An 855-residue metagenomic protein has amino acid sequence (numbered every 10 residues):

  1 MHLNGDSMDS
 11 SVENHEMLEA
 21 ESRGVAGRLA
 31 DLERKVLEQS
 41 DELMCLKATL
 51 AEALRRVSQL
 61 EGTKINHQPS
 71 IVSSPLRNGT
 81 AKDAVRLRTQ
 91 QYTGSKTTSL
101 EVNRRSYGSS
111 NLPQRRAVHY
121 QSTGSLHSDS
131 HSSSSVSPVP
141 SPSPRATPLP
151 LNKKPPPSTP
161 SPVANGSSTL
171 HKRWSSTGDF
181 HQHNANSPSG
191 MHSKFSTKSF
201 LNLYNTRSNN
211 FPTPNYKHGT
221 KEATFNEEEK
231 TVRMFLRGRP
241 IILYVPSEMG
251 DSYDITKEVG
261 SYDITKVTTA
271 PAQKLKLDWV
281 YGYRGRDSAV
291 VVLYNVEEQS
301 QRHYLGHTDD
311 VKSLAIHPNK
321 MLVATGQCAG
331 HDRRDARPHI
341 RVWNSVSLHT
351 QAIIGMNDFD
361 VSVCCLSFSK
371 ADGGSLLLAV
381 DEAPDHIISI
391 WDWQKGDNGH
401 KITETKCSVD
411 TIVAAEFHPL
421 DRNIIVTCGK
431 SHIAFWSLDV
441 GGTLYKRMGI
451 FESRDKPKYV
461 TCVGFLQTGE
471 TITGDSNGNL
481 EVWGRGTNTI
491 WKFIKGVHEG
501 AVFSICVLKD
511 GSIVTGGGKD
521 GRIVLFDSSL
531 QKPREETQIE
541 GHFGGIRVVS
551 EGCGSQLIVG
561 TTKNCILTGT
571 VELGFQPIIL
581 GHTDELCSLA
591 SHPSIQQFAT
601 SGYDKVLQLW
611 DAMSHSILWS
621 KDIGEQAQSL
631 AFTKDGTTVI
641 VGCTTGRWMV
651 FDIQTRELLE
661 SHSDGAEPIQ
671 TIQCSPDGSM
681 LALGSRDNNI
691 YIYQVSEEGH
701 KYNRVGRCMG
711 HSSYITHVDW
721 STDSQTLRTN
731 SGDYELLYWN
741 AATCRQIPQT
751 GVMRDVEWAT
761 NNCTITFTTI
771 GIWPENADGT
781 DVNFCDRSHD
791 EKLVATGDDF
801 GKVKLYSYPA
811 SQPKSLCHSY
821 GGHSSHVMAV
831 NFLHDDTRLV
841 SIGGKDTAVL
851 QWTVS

Functional and structural regions predicted by a protein language model:
M1-R23, R56-G260, K266-T268: Intrinsically disordered, low-complexity acidic/Ser/Pro-rich regulatory regions in eukaryotic proteins
S22-V25, L29-L32, V36-Q39, L43-A53 (+2 more regions): Non-transmembrane coiled-coil alpha-helices
W174, H192-S855: WD40-repeat beta-propeller superdomains and closely related acidic/aromatic-rich repeat-like regions
